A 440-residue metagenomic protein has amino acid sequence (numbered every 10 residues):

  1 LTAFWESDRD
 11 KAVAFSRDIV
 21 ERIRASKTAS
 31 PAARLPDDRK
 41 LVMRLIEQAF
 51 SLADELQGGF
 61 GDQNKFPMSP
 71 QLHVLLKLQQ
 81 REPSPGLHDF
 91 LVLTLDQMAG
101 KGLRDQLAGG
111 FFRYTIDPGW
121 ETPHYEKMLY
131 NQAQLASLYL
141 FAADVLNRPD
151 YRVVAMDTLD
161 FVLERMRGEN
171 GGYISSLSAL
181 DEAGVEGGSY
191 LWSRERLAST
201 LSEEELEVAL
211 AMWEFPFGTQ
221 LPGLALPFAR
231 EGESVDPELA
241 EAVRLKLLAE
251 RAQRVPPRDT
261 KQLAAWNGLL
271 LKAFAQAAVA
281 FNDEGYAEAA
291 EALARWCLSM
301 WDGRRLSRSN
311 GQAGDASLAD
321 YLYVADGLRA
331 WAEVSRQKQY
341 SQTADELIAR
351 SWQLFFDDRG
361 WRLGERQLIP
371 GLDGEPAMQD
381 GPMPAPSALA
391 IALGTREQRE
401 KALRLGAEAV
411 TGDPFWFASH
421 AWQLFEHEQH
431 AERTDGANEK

Functional and structural regions predicted by a protein language model:
L1-A273, A277-A280, R404-K440: Replace the tail clause
E82, R148, Q276-E288, E333-Q342: Acidic, serine/threonine/proline-rich low-complexity intrinsically disordered regions
Q97-R104, A292-M300: Glycine-rich, acidic and aromatic/proline-enriched surface loops and short helix-turn segments that act as binding
Y114-T115, A278-F281, G285-Y286, D302-Q312: Glycine-rich cofactor-pocket loops
L135, A273, V324-G327, A390: Active-site-proximal alpha-helical segments within enzyme catalytic domains
E164-R167, S299-L322, R329-K440: Long, polar/charge-rich, low-hydrophobicity segments
